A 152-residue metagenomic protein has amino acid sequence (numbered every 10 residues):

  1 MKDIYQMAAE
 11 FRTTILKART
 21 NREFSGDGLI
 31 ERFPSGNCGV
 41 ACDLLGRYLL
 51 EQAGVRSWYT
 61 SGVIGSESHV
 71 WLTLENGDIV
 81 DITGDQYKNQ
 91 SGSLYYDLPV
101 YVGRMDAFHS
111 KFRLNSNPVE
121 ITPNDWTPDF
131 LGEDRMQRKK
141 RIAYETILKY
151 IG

Functional and structural regions predicted by a protein language model:
M1-G152: A structural boundary/capping signal
